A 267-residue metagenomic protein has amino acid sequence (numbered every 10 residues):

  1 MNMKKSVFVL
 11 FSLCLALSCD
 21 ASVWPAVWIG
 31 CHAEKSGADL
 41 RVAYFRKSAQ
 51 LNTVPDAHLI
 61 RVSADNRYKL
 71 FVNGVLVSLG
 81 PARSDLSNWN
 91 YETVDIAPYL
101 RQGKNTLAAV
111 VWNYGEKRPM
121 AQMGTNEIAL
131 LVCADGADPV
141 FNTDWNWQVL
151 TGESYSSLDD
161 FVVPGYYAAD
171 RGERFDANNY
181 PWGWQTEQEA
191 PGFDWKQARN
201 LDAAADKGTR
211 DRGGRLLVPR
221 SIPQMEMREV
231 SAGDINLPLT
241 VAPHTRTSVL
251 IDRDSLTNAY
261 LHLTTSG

Functional and structural regions predicted by a protein language model:
M1-S6: Positively charged n-region of N-terminal signal peptides that target proteins for export
V9-S18: Bacterial N-terminal signal peptides
S22-K35, V110-V230, D234: An acidic-aromatic loop/edge-strand motif
D39-L51, N90-D95, P243-D254: Short beta-strands within extracellular/lumenal beta-sheet-rich domains
A49-N52, D56-F71, L107-A109, W195: Aromatic-lined ligand-binding clefts that engage carbohydrates, nucleic acids, or primary amines
K69-G124: Beta-strand-rich ligand-recognition modules
R101-K104, S248-G267: Extended acidic/polar, glycine-enriched regions that form or flank non-catalytic beta-rich accessory modules
Q102, G233, T240-R246: Solvent-exposed, conformationally flexible loop/turn segments
